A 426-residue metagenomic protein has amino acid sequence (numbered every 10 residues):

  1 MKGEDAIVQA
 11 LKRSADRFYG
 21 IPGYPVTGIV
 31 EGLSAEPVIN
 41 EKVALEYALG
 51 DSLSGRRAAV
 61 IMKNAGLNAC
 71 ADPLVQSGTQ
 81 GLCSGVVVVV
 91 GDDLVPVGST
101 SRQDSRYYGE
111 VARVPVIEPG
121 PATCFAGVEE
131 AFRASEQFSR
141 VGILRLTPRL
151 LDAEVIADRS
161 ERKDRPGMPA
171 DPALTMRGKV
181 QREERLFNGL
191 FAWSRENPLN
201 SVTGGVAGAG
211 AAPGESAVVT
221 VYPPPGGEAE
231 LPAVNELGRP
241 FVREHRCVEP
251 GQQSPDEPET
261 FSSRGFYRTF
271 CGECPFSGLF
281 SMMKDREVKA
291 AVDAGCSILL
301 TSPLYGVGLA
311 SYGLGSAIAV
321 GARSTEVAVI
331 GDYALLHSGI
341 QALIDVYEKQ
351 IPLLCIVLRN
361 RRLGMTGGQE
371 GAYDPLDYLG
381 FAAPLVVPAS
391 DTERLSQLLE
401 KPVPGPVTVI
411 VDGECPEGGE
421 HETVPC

Functional and structural regions predicted by a protein language model:
M1-R17, E118-C296, G380, P384-C426: Flexible, low-complexity linker and terminal segments
R17-G20, Y24-Q103, Y107-E110, V114-I117 (+4 more regions): Thiamine diphosphate
V30-L33, S99-Y108, D158-R159, Q369-G380 (+1 more regions): Short, aromatic/basic amphipathic alpha-helical patches
P73, A157, K163-R165, K349-Q350 (+1 more regions): A generic membrane alpha-helix/interface feature
R159-E161, V307, D345-V346, Y373 (+1 more regions): Hydrophobic alpha-helical segments
R323-V327, I340-A342, V346-C355, G364-V407: Extended, non-catalytic scaffold segments that flank or surround catalytic motifs
